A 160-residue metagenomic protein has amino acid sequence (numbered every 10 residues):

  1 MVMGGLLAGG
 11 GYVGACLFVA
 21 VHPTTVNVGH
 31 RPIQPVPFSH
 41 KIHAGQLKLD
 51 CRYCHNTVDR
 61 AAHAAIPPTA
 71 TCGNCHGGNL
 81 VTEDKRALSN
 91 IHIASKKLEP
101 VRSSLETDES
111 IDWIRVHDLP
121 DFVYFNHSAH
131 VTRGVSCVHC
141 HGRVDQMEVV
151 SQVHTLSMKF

Functional and structural regions predicted by a protein language model:
M1-G4, A62, K97: Short intrinsically disordered, low-complexity coil segments enriched in acidic
M1-L17: Hydrophobic membrane-insertion alpha-helices, especially the h-region of bacterial N-terminal signal peptides
L7-G11, H22-V26, H43-Q46, A94-E99 (+2 more regions): N-terminal start-of-chain detector that recognizes signal peptides and the immediate post-cleavage beginning
G14-P32: Aromatic-capped interface at the extracytoplasmic side of an N-terminal signal-anchor transmembrane helix
H22, R31-T82, V123-F160: Sequence context surrounding c-type heme c attachment/ligation sites in exported
V28-H30, H43, L105, H117: A generic structural signal for short, solvent-exposed coil/turn residues that cap or connect secondary-structure
A70, N79-V123: Primarily the internal scaffold of c-type cytochrome electron-transfer domains, especially repeated/multiheme c-type
